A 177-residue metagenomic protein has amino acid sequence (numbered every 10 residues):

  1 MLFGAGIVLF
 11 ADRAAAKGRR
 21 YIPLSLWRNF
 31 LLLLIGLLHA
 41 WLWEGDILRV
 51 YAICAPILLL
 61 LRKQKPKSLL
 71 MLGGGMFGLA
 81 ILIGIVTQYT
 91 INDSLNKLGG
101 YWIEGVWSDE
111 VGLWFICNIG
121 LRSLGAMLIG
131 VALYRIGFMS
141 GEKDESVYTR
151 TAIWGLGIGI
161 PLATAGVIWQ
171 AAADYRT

Functional and structural regions predicted by a protein language model:
M1-L42, L48: Membrane helical hairpin/interfacial module
M1-R13, R122-S140: Transmembrane alpha-helical segments in integral membrane proteins
R19-R20, I57-G75, A132-I158: Solvent-exposed interhelical
L33-A40, F77-V86, I158-V167: Aromatic-anchored segments of alpha-helical transmembrane domains
W41-I57, S68-G73: Hydrophobic alpha-helical membrane segments of integral membrane proteins
G75-I136: Long hydrophobic alpha-helical segments that form multi-pass transmembrane helix bundles in integral membrane proteins
W169-T177: Membrane-interface interhelical connector segments
